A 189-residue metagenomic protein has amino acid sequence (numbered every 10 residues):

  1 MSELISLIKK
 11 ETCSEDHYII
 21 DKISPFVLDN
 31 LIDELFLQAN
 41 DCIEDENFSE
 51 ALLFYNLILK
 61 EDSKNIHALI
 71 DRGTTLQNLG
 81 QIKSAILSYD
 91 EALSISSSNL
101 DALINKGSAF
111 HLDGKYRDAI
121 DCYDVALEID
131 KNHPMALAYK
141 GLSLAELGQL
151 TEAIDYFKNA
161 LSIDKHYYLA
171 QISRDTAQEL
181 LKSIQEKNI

Functional and structural regions predicted by a protein language model:
L28-E61, H67, T74-N78: Alpha-helical segment of the N-proximal tetratricopeptide repeat
I32, I66-H67, L100-D101, P134-M135 (+1 more regions): Helix-start (N-cap) detector for alpha-helical repeat units in TPR-like alpha-solenoids, especially tetratricopeptide
I43, I70, T74-Q77, I104 (+2 more regions): Position-specific recognition of the canonical hydrophobic site in helix A of tetratricopeptide repeat
E44-D45, N78-L79, L112, E146 (+1 more regions): Register position in tetratricopeptide repeats
L57-K60, D90-S94, D124-E128, N159-S162: Conserved structural position within tetratricopeptide repeats
